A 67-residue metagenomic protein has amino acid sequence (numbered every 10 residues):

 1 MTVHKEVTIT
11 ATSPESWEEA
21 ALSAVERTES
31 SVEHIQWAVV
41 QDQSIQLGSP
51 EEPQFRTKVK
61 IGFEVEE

Functional and structural regions predicted by a protein language model:
T2-W37: Short, well-ordered alpha-helical segments
V39, S44-E67: A cross-kingdom feature marking charged/low-complexity
